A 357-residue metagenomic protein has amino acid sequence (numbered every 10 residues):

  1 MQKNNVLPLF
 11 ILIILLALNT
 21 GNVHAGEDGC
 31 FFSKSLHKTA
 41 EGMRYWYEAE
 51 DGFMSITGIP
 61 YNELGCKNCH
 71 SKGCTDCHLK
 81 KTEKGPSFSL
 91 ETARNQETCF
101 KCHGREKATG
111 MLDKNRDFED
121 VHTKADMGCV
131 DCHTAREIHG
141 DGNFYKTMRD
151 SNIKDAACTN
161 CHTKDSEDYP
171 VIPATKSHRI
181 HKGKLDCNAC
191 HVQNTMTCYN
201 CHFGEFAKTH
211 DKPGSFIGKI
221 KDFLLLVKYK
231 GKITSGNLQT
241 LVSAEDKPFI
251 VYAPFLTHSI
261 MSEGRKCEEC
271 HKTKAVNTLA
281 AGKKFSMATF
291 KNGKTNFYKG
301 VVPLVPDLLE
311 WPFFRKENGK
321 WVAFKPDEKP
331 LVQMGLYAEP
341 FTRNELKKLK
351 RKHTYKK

Functional and structural regions predicted by a protein language model:
M1-F10: Bacterial N-terminal signal peptides that target proteins for export
L9-N19: Bacterial N-terminal signal peptides
V23-N95, F100-K184, I217-M261, N292 (+1 more regions): Sequence context of c-type cytochrome heme-c attachment sites
R116, K146, G204-K208, K283-M287: Short secondary-structure boundary/capping segments
I172-I217, T273: Repeat-solenoid scaffold signature
R265-E268, T273: Alpha/beta-hydrolase-fold serine-hydrolase catalytic core, especially in secreted/extracellular enzymes
E269, L279, F285-F290: Non-catalytic interaction/regulatory modules that flank or connect domains
